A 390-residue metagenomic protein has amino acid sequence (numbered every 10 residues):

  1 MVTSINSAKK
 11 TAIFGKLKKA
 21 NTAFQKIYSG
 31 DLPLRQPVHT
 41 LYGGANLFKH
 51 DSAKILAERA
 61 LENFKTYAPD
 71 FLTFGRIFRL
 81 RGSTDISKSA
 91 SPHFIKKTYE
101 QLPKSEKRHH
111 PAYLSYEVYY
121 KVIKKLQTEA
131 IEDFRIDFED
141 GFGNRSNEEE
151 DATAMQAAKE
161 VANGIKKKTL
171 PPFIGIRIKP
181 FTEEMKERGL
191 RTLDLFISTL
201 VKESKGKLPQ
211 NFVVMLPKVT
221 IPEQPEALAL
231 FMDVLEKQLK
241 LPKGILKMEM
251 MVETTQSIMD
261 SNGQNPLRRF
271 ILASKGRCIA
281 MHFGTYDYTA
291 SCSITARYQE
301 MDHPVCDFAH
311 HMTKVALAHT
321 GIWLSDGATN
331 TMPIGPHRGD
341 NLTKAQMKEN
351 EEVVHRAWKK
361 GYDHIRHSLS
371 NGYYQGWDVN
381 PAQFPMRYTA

Functional and structural regions predicted by a protein language model:
M1-A390: Expand to "…catalyze enediolate/carbanion chemistry for C-C bond making/breaking, isomerization, decarboxylation
